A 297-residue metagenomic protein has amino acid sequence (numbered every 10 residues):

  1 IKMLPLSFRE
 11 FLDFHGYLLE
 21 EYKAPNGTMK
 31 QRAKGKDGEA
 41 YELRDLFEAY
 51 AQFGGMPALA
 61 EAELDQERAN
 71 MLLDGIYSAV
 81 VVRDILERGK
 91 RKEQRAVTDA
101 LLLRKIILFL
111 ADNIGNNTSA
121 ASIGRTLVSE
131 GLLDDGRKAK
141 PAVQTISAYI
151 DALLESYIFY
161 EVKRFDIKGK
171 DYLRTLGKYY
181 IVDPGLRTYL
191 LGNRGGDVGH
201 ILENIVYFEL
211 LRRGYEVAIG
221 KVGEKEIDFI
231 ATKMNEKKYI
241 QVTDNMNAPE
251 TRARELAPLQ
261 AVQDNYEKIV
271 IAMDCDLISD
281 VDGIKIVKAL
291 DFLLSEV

Functional and structural regions predicted by a protein language model:
I1-K2, A51, Y180, I240 (+2 more regions): Hydrophobic/aromatic beta-strand patches that form the interior of the parallel beta-sheet core in alpha/beta enzyme
K2-G55: Amphipathic alpha-helical segments of the small helical/lid subdomains adjacent to P-loop NTPase cores
E48-A49, L59-E63: C-terminal helical "lid" of AAA+/P-loop NTPase domains
E61, D65-E236: Accessory nucleic acid-recognition modules appended to NTPase machines
V222, D264-D282: Nucleic-acid nuclease catalytic cores
N235-N247: Active-site ExK catalytic segment of metal-dependent nucleases
M246-A257: Active-site-adjacent loop/helix micro-motif of nuclease/hydrolase catalytic cores
D274-V297: Domain-level recognition of nuclease-like catalytic cores that cleave nucleotide substrates
